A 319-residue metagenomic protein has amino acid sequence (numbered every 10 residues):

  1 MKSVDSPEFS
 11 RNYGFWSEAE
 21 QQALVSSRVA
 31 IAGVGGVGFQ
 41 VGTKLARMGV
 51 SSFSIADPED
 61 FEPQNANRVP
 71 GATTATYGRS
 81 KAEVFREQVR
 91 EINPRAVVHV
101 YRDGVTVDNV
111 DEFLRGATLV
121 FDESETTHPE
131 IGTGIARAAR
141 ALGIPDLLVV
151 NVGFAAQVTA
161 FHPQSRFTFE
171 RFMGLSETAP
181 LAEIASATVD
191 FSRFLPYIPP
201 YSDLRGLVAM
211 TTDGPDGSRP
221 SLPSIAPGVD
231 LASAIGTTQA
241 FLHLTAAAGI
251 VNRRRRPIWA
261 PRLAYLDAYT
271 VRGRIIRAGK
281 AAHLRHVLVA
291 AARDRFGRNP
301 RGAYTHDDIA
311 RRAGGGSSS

Functional and structural regions predicted by a protein language model:
M1-F15, L242-S319: Phosphate-binding loop/pocket of nucleotide- and phosphate-handling active sites
K2-I31, G36, L222: A short, basic/flexible loop-to-alpha-helix module at the beginning of a structural domain
V25-E62: Glycine-rich adenosine-cofactor-binding loop
V50-N93: Glycine-rich phosphate-binding loop and adjoining beta1-alpha1-beta2 segment of Rossmann-like nucleotide-binding folds
G78, A82-G132: A structured beta-alpha segment of the ubiquitous adenosine-cofactor-binding alpha/beta core
G116-P227, V271-R272, I276-G279, R285 (+1 more regions): E1/E1-like adenylate-forming module used to activate ubiquitin-like modifiers and sulfur-carrier proteins
S221-L244: Mid-domain beta-loop-alpha active-site segment that forms a flexible, acidic cofactor/metal-binding surface
